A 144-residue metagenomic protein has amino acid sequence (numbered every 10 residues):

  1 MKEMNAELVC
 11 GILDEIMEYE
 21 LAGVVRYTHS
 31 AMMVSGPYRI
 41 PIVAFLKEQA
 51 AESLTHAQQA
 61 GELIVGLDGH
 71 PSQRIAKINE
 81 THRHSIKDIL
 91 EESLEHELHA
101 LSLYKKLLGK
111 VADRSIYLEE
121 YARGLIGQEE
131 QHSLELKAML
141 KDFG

Functional and structural regions predicted by a protein language model:
M1-G144: Iron-associated oxidoreductase/ferritin-like identity signal
